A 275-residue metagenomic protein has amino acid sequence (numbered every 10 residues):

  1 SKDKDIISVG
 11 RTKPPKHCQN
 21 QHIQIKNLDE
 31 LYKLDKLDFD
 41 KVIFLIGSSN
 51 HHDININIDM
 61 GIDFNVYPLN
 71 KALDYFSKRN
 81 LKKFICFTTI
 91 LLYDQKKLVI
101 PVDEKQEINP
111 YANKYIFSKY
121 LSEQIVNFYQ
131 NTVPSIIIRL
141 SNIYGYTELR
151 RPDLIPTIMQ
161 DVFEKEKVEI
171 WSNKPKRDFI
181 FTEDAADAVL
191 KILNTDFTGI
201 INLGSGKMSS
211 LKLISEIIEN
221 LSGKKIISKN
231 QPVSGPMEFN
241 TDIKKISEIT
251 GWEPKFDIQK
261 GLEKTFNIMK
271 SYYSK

Functional and structural regions predicted by a protein language model:
S1-K41: N-terminal Rossmann/SDR dinucleotide-binding element
I25-F64: NAD(P)H-binding glycine-rich loop region in Rossmannoid oxidoreductase-like domains and their noncatalytic homologs
I54, I108-N109, S135-I143, T157-I180 (+1 more regions): A conserved pocket-lining segment of Rossmann-fold NAD(P)-dependent short-chain dehydrogenase/reductase
N57-K71, N109, N113, F117-S118: Glycine-rich NAD(P)-binding loop of the Rossmann-fold in SDR/ketoreductase-type enzymes
N70-K114: Conserved Rossmann-fold NAD(P)-dependent oxidoreductase catalytic core, especially the SDR/UDP-sugar
Y93-D94, N113-K114, I136-L154: Flexible, glycine-rich beta-alpha linker
L98, Y111-I136, F163: Active-site Tyr-X1-5-Lys
V162-K275: C-terminal substrate-binding subdomain of Rossmann-fold SDR/epimerase-dehydratase oxidoreductases
